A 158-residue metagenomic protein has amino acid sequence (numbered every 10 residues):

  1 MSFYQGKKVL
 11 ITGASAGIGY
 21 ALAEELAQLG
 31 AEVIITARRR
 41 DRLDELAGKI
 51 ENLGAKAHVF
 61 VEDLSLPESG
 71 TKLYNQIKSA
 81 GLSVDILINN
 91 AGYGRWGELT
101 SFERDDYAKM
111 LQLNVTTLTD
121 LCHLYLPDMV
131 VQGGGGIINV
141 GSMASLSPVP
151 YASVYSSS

Functional and structural regions predicted by a protein language model:
K8, S15-G17: Conserved glycine-rich cofactor-binding loop
L29-L46: Conserved glycine-rich Rossmann-like NAD(P)H-binding loop of the short-chain dehydrogenase/reductase
D41, V61-K72, R104: The beta1-alpha1 cofactor-binding region of Rossmann-like NAD(H)/NADP(H)-dependent oxidoreductases
N90-R95: Conserved NAD(P)H cofactor-binding loop of Rossmann-fold oxidoreductase domains
E98-L99, D106-K109: Substrate-binding pocket helix/loop in short-chain dehydrogenase/reductase
T100, V149-S153: Active-site loop immediately N-terminal to the catalytic Tyr-X3-Lys motif of short-chain dehydrogenase/reductase
S142: Residue(s) in the substrate-gating loop at a strand-loop-helix junction that position the organic substrate next
